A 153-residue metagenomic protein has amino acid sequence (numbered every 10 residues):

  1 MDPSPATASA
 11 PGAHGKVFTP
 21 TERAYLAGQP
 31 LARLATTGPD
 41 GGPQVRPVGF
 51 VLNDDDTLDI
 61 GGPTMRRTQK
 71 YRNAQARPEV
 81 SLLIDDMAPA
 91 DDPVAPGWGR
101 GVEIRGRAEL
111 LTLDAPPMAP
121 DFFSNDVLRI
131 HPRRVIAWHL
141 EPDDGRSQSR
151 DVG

Functional and structural regions predicted by a protein language model:
M1-A13, V17, W98-G99, E109-G153: C-terminal edge-of-domain segments
F18-T19, R67: Amphipathic coiled-coil/heptad-repeat helices and related helical stalk/stem segments that mediate oligomerization
E22-R23, Y71: Short amphipathic alpha-helical segments and helix-helix/interface helices
A24-G28: Short proline/glycine- and basic residue-enriched helix-capping loop/turn segments at helix->loop/beta transitions
Q29-M65, L82: Short beta-strand segments
T36, I84-D86, H131-R134: Short, structured patches in soluble enzyme cores that scaffold and shape functional sites
D56-T57, E79, R107, R134: Structural motif
T64-D126: Short, structured beta-strand-loop surface elements
